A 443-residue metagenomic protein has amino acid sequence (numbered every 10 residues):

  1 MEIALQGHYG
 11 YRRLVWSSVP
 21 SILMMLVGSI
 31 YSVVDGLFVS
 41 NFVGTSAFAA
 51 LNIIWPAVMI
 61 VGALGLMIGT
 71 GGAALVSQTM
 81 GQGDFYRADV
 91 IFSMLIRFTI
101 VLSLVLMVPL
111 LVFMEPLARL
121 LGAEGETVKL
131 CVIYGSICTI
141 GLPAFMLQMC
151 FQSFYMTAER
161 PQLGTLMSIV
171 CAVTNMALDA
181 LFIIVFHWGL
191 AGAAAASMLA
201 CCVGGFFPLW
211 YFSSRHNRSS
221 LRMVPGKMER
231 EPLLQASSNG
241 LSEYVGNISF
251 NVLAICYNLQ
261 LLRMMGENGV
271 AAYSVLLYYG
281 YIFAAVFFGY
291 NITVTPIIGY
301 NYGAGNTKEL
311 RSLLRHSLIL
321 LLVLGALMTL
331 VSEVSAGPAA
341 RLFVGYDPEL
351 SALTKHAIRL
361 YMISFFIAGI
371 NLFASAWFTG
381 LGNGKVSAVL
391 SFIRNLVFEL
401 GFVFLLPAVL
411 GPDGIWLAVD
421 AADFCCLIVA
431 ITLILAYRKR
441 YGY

Functional and structural regions predicted by a protein language model:
M1-S18, V76-P143, V185-L241, I298-S364 (+1 more regions): Short alpha-helical transmembrane segments in multi-pass integral membrane proteins
Q6-V43, P56-G71, L75, T79 (+5 more regions): N-terminal transmembrane alpha-helices
W16-D35, I137, C171, A200-G204 (+4 more regions): Transmembrane helical elements of multi-pass membrane transporters/channels
S21, M25, L37, N41 (+17 more regions): Transmembrane alpha-helix boundary and packing residues in multipass membrane permease domains and related
I30-A49, A118-G125, L181-W188, N251-I282 (+3 more regions): Helix-terminus/linker motif at the lipid-water interface of multi-pass membrane proteins
F48-V108, F145-G164, A272-A336, A368-L390: Small-residue-rich hydrophobic transmembrane alpha-helices
I60-A63, M107, N175-A180, G204-L209 (+4 more regions): Hydrophobic transmembrane alpha-helices of multi-pass small-molecule transporters
G69, I137-M156, G164-N175, A193-P208 (+4 more regions): Short runs within selected transmembrane alpha-helices of multi-pass transporters and secretion channels
